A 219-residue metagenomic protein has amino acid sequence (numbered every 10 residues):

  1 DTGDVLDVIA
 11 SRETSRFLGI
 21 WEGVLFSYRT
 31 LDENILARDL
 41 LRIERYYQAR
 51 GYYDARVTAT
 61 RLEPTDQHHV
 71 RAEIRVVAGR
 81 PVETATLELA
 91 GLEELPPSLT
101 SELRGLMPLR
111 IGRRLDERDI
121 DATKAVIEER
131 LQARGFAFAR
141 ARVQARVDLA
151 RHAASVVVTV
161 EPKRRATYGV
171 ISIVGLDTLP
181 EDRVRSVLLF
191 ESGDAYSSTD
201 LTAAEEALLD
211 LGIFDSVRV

Functional and structural regions predicted by a protein language model:
D1-V219: Interaction-mediating elements
